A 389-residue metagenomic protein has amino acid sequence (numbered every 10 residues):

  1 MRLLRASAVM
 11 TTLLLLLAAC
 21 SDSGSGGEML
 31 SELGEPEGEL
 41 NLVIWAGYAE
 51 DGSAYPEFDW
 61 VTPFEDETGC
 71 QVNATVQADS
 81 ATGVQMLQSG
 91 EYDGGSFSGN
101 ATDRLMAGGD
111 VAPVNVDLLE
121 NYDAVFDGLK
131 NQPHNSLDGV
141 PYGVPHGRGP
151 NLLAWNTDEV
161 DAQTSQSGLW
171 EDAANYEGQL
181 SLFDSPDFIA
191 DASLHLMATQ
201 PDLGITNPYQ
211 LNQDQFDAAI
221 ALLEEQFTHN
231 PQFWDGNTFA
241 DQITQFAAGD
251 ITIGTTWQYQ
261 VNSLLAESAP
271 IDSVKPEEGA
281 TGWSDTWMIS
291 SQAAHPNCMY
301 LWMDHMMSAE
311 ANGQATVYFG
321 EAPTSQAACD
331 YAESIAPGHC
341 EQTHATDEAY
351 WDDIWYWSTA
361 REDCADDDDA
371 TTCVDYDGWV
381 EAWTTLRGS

Functional and structural regions predicted by a protein language model:
L15-A19: C-terminal motif of bacterial Sec signal peptides marking the signal peptidase cleavage site
C20, G27-L105: Early extracytoplasmic/lumenal segment of secretory-pathway proteins
V43-P56, S96-Q245: Extracytoplasmic ligand-binding site segments that recognize negatively charged/polar headgroups
D93-F97, D235, T252-W257, D272-S273: Paired acidic/hydrophobic, glycine-rich loop segments that form the ligand-binding mouth/hinge of periplasmic-binding
A101-M106, G254-P270: A ligand-binding cleft/hinge motif common to bilobed small-molecule-binding domains
E120-V125, G149, I220-Q226, E267-S291: Periplasmic-binding protein-like
D285, S290-W357: Mature extracytoplasmic/periplasmic domains
W351-S389: Conserved C-terminal helix/tail region of periplasmic/extracytoplasmic solute-binding proteins
